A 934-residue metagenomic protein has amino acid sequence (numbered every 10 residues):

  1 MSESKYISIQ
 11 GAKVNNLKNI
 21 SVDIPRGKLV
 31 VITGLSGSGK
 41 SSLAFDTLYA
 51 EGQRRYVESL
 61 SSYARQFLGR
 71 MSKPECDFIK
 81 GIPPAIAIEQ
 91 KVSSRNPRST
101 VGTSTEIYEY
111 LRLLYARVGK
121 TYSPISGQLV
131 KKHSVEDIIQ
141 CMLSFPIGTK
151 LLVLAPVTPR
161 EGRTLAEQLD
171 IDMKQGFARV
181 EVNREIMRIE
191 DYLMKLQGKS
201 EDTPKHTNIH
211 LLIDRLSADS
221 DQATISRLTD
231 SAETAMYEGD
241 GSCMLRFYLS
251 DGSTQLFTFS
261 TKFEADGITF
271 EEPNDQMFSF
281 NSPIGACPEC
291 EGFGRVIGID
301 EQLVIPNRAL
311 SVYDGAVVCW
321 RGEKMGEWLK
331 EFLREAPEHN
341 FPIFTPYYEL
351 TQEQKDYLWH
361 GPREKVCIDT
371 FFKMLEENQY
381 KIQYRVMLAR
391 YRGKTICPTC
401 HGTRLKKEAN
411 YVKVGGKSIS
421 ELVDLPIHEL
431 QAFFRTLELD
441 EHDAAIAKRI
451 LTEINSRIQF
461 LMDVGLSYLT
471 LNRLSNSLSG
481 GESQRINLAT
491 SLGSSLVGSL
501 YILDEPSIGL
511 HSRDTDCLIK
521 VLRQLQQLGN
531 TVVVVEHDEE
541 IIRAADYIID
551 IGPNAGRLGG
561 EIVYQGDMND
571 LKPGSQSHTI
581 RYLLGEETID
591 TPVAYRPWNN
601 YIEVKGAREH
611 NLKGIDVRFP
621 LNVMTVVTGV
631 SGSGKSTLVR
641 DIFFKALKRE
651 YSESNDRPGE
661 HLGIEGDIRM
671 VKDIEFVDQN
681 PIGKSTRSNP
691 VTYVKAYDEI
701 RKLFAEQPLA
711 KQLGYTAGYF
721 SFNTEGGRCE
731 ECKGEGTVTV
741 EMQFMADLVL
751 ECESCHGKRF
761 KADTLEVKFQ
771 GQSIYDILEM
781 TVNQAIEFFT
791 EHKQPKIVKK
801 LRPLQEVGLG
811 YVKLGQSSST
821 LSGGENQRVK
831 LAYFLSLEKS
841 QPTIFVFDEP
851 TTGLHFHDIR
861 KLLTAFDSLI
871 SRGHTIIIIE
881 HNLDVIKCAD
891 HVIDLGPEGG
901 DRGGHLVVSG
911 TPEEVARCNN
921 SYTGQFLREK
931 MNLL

Functional and structural regions predicted by a protein language model:
M1-L934: Conserved phosphate-binding elements of NTP-dependent enzyme cores
